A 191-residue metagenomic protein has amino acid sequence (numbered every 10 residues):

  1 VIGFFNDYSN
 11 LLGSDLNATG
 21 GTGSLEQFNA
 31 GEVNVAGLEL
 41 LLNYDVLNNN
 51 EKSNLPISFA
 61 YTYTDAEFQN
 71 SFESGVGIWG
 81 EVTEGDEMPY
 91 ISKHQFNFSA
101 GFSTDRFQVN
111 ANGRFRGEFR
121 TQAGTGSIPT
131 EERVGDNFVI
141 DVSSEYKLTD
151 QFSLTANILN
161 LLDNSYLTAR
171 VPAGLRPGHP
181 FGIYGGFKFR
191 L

Functional and structural regions predicted by a protein language model:
G3-Y8, E26-A123, L162: Gram-negative outer-membrane beta-barrel transporters
S14: Active-site catalytic microenvironments in core metabolic enzymes, especially phosphate/sugar-handling
A18: Terminal RNA-binding accessory module
N29-E32, E131-R133, G174: Outer-membrane beta-barrel proteins
N50, I91, F102, R133-G135 (+2 more regions): Surface-exposed coil/turn segments at beta-strand junctions on protein surfaces, enriched
E51-I57, H94-F96, D105-F107, F138-I140 (+3 more regions): Outer-envelope beta-barrel architecture signal
R114-G124, V142-L191: C-terminal beta-signal and adjacent terminal beta-strands/loops of Gram-negative outer-membrane beta-barrel proteins
A123-E132: Short, surface-exposed loop/helix-turn segments at secondary-structure junctions that function as lids/hinges flanking
